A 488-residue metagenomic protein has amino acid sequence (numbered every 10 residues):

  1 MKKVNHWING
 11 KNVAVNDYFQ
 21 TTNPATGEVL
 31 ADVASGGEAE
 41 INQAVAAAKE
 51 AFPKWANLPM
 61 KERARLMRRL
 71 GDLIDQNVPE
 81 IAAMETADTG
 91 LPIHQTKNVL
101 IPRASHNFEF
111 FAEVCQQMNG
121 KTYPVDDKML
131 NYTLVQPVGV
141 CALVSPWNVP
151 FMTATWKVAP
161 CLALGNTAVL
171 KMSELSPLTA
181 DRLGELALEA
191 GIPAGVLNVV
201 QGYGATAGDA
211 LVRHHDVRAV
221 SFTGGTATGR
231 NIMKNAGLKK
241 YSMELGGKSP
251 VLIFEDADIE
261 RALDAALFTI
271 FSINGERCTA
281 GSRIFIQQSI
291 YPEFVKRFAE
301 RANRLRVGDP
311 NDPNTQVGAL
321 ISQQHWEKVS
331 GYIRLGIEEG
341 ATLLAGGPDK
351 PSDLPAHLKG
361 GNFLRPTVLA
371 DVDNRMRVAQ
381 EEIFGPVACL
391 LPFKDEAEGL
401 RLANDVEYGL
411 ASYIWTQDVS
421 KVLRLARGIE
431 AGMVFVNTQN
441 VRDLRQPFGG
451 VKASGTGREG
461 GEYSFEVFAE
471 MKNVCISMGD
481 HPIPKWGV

Functional and structural regions predicted by a protein language model:
M1-A25: Hydrophobic face of amphipathic alpha-helices that form TPR/SEL1-like repeat modules and related alpha-solenoid
P24-T89, S289: N-terminal alpha-helical segment of soluble enzymes
T26-D32, V217, L252, R306 (+2 more regions): Conserved C-terminal structural/oligomerization subdomain of aldehyde/semialdehyde dehydrogenase
V29-G36, E50-N57, L143, V251-F254 (+5 more regions): Short, well-ordered beta-strand elements within core beta-sheets of diverse protein domains
A46, R68-P79, I93-M118: Long amphipathic alpha-helix in the N-terminal Rossmann-like dinucleotide-binding domain of NAD(P)-dependent
G120-R261, F393: Rossmann-like NAD(P) dinucleotide-binding subdomain of oxidoreductase/dehydrogenase enzymes
T167-V169, L343, M433: A short hydrophobic/small-residue beta-strand
A227-D373, V436, I483-P484: ALDH superfamily catalytic-core signature
